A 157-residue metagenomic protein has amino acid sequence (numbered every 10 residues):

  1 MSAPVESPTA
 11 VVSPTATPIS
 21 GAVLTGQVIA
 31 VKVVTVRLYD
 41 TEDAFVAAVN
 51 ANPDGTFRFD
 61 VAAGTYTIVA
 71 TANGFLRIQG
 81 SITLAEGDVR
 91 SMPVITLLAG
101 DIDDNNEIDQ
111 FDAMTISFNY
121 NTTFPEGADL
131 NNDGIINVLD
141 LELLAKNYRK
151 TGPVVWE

Functional and structural regions predicted by a protein language model:
M1-I19, P153: Ser/Thr-rich, Proline-interspersed low-complexity disordered segments
T17-T41, D103-D109: Structural motif
Y39-T56: Short, acidic Ser/Thr/Gly-rich low-complexity loop/linker segments typical of extracellular and cell-surface proteins
N52-V61, I135: Short, surface-exposed beta-strand/beta-hairpin micro-motifs centered on an aromatic residue
A63-G74: A short, solvent-exposed beta-strand micro-motif common in secreted/extracellular proteins
N73-V94: Structured interaction patches on ligand/partner-binding surfaces of diverse proteins
L98-I102, F118, E126-L130: Calcium-binding motifs, dominated by EF-hand helix-loop-helix domains
N106-T123, D133-P153: Alpha-helical segments with a strong preference for the paired helices of cellulosomal dockerin domains
